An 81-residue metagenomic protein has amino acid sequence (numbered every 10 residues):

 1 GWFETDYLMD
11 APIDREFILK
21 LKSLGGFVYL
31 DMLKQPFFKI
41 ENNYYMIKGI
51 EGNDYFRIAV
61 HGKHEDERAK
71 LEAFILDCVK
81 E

Functional and structural regions predicted by a protein language model:
G1-E81: Structured alpha/beta or helical-core interaction and ligand-binding surfaces enriched in interleaved
